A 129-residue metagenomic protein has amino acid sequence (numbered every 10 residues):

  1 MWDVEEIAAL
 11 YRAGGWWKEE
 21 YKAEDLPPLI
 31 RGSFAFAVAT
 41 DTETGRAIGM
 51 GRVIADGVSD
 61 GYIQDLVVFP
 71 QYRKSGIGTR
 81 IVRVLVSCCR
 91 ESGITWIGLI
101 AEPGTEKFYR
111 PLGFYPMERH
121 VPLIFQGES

Functional and structural regions predicted by a protein language model:
M1-A23, D41, H120: Short amphipathic alpha-helix that is part of the acyltransferase structural core
K18-D25, A47, I54-G57, V67 (+2 more regions): OB-fold and OB-like single-stranded nucleic-acid-recognition modules and their adjacent interaction interfaces
D25-E43, A47-V67: A conserved beta-strand-loop-helix scaffold within acyl/acetyltransferase catalytic domains
F69, E102: Residue-level recognition of the GNAT/N-acetyltransferase active site
Y72, G76-V84: Conserved acetyl-CoA pyrophosphate-binding loop and the N-cap/start of the following alpha-helix in GNAT-like
R90-W96, P103-G127: Conserved active-site alpha-helix within GNAT-family acetyltransferase domains
